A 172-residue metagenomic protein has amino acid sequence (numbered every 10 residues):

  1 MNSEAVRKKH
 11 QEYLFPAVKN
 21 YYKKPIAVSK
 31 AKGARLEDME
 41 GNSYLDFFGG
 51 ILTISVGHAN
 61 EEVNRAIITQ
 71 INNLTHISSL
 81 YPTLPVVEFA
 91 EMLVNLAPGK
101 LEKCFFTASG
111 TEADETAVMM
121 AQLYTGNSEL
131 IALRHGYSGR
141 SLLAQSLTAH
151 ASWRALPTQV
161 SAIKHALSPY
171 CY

Functional and structural regions predicted by a protein language model:
M1-K32: Active-site-adjacent loop/helix segments that line or gate small-molecule/cofactor pockets in enzymes
H10, L14, V18, I71-S78 (+3 more regions): Structural signal for hydrophobic packing residues in well-ordered secondary-structure cores of soluble enzyme domains
P25-D46: Active-site and channel-lining beta-strand-loop segments that bind or position nucleotide-derived/phosphorylated
Y44, G50-L80, A90-T107, S168-P169: Glycine-rich phosphate-binding segment of PLP-dependent enzymes
G49-G50, L147: Residue-level structural signal for beta-strand termini and adjacent loop
T83-V87: PLP-dependent aminotransferase class I/II
E91-Y172: PLP-dependent aspartate aminotransferase-fold enzymes
